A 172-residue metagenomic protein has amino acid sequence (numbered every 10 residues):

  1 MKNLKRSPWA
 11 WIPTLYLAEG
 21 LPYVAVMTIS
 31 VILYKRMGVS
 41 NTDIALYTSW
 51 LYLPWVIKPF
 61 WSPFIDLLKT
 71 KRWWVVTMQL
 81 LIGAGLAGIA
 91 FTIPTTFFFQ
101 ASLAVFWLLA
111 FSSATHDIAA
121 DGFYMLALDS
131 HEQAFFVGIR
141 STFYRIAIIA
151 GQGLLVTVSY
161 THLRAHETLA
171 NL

Functional and structural regions predicted by a protein language model:
L4-L51: Helix-loop boundary and gating motifs at the non-cytosolic
L46-P63: Central cavity-lining transmembrane alpha-helices of secondary-active solute carriers, predominantly the Major
L67-Q79: Cytoplasmic membrane-interface "Motif A"-like loop-to-helix N-cap segments of 12-TM Major Facilitator Superfamily
L80-T96: C-terminal ends and interior cores of transmembrane alpha-helices in multi-pass membrane transporters/permeases
F98-H116: Hydrophobic core of transmembrane alpha-helices in multi-pass small-molecule transporters, especially MFS/SLC-type
G138-Q152: Glycine-rich segments within core transmembrane alpha-helices of 12-TM secondary carriers
G151-S159: Small-residue (Gly/Pro/Ala) motifs that create kinks and tight helix-helix packing interfaces
T161-A170: Conserved small/polar residues in nucleotide/adenosyl-binding loops
